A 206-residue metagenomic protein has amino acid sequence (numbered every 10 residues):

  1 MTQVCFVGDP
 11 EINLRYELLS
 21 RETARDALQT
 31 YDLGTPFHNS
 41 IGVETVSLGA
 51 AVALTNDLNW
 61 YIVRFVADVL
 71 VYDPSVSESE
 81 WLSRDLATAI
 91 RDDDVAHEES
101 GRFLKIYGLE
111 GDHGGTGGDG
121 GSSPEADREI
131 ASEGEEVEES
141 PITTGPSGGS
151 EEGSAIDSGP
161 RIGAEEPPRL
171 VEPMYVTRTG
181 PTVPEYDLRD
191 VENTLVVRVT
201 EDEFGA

Functional and structural regions predicted by a protein language model:
M1-E11, T55-Y61, A206: Hydrophobic alpha-helical segments
M1-L28, H38: Short, extreme N-terminal segment that most often corresponds to the first beta-strand
E11-E22, L48-A53, G114, F204-A206: Short, surface-exposed beta-strand/loop "edge" segments at domain boundaries and coil↔beta transitions
D32: A glycine-rich, hydrophobic loop/mini-helix early in the fold
P36-V76: Short, well-structured hydrophobic secondary-structure segments
L54, L82-D85, T116-D119: Short, conserved acidic/polar surface loops in the N-terminal third of protein domains
L70-G108: Short, structured protein-protein interaction patches enriched in aromatics and acidic/basic residues, typified by
S100-A206: Acidic, proline/glycine-rich low-complexity IDRs
